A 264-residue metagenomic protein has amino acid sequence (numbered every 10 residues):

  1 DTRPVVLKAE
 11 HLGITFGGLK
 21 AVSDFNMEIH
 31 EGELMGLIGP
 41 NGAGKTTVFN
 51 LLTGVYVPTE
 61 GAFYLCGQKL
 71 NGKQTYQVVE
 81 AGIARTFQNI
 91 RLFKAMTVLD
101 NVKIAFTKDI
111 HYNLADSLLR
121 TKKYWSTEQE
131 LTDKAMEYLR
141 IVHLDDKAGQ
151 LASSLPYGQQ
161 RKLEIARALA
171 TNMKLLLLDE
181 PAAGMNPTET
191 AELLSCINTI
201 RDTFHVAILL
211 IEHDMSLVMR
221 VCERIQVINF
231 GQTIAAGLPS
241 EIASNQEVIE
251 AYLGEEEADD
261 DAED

Functional and structural regions predicted by a protein language model:
D1-D264: Glycine-rich phosphate-binding loops of nucleotide-dependent enzymes
